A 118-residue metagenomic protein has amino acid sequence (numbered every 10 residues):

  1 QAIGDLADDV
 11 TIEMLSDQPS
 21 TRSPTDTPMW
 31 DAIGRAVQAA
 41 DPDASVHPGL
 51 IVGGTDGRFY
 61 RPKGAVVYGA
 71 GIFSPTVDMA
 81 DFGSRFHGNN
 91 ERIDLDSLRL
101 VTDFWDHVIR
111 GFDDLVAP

Functional and structural regions predicted by a protein language model:
Q1-D106, R110-P118: Metal-dependent amide/peptide-bond hydrolase catalytic core, centered on the "pita-bread" metallohydrolase fold
